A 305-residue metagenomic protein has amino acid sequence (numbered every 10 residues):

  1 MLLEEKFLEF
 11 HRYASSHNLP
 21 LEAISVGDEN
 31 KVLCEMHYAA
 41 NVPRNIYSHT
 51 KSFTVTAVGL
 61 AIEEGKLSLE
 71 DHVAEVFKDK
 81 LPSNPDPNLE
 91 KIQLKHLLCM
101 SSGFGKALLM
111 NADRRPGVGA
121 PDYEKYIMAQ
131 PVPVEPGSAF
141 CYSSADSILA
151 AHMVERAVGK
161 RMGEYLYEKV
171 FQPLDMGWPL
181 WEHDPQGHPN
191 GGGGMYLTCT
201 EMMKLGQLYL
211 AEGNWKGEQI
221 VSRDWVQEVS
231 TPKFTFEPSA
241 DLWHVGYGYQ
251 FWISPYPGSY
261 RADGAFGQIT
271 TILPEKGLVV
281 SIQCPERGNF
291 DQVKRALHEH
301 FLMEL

Functional and structural regions predicted by a protein language model:
K6-A40, L69, T270-T271, G277-S281: A short, well-structured edge-of-sheet supersecondary motif
D28, V32, M110-P136, K160-P179: Short, charged, amphipathic alpha-helices and their helix-cap/turn boundaries
N30, N45-E70, L97, A150-V154 (+1 more regions): Active-site SXXK
K66-F104, A129, A157-L197: Active-site helix/loop module of the DD-peptidase/beta-lactamase fold, centered on the serine-lysine SxxK catalytic
L149-M153, G193-N214, Q268-C284: Active-site-proximal alpha-helical segments within enzyme catalytic domains
Q172-V229: Active-site-proximal binding-pocket segments
Q227-V279: Active-site Gly/Thr loop motif
G264-L305: Structured C-terminal helix/loop/strand segments within mature extracytoplasmic catalytic/sensor domains
